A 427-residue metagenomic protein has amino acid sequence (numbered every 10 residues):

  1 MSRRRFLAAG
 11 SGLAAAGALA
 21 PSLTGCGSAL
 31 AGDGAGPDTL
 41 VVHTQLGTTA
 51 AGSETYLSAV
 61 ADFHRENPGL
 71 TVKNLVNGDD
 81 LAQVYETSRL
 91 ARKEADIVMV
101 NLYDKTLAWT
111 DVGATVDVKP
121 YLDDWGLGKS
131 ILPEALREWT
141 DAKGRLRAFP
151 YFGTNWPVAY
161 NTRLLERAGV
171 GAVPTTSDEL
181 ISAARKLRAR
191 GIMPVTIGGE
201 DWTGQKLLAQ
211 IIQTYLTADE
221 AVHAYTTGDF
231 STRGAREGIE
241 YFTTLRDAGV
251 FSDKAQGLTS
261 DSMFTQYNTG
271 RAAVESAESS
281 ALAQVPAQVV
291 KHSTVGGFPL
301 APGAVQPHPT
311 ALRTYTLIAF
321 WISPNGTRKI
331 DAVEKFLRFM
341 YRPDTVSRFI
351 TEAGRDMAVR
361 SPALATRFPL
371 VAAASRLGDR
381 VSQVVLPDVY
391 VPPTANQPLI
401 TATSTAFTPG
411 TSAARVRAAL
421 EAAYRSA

Functional and structural regions predicted by a protein language model:
S2-L107, P302, P307, R415 (+1 more regions): Conserved N-terminal structural module of periplasmic/extracytoplasmic solute-binding proteins
E66, A168, A248, A287-E352: Extracytoplasmic/periplasmic substrate-recognition and gating elements
T87, A95-D96, L127-R163, M193-I197 (+2 more regions): A structural signal for short loop-to-beta-strand junctions that line the ligand-binding cleft of periplasmic/secreted
Y103-N155, L207-A209, T294: Hinge/lid segment of periplasmic solute-binding proteins
R147-Y151, W156, I181-T227, A272: Extracytoplasmic/periplasmic solute-binding protein
E166, G378-A427: Conserved C-terminal helix/tail region of periplasmic/extracytoplasmic solute-binding proteins
A184-K186, Y225-A255: Glycine-centered hinge/linker elements that transmit conformational signals in sensory and ligand-binding systems
I350-P398: Long, aromatic- and glycine/proline-rich binding clefts that accommodate carbohydrate-like moieties
